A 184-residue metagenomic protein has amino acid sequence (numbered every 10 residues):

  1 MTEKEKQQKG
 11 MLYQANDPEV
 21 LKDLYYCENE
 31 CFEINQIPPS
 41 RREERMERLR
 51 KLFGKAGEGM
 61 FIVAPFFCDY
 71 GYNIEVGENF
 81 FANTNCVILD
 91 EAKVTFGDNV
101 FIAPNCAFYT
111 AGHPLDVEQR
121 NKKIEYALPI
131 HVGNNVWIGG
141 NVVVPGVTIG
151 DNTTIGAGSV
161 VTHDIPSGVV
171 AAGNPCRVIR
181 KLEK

Functional and structural regions predicted by a protein language model:
M1-G59, C176-R180, K184: Terminal amphipathic alpha-helical/low-complexity segments used for targeting or macromolecular assembly
E33-N35, D164-G168: Short arginine-rich
P39, F66-V76, F81-I149, N174-K184: Flexible, glycine/small-residue-enriched loop-and-beta-strand segment within the central core of proteins
R48, A64-P65: Arg/Lys-rich RNA-binding interfaces used to dock onto structured RNA substrates
F61, W137, T154, V170-A172: Short-chain dehydrogenase/reductase
Y109, T162, V170-A172: Structural detector of well-ordered beta-strand residues that form the stable sheet scaffold of enzyme domains
G140-D164: Beta-rich strand-turn-strand
G158-S159, D164-P166, C176, L182-E183: Short glycine-rich donor-binding/catalytic loop of glycosyltransferases that coordinates the nucleotide-sugar
